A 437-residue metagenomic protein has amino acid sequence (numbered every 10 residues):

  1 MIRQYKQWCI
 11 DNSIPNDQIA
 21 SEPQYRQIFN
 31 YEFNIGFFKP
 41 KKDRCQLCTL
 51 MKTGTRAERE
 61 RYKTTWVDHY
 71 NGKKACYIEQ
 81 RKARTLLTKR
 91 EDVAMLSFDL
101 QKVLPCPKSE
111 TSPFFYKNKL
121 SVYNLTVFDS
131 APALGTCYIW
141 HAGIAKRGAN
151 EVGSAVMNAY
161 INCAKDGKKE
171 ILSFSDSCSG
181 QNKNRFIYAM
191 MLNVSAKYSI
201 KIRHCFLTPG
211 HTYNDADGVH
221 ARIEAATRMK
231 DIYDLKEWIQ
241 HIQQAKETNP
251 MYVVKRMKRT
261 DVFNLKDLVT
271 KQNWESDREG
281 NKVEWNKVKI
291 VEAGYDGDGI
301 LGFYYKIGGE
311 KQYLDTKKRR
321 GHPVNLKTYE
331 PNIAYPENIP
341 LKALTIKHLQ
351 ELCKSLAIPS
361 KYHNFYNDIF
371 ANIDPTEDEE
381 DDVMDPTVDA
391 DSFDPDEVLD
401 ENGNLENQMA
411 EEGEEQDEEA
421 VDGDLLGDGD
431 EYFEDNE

Functional and structural regions predicted by a protein language model:
I2-E437: Extended mixed-charge, aromatic/glycine-enriched low-complexity segments
